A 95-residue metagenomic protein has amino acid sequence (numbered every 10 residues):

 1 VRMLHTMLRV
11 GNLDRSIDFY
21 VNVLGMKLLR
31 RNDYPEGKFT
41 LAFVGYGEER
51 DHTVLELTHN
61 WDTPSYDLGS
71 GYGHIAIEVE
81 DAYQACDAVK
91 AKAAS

Functional and structural regions predicted by a protein language model:
V1-M3: Extreme N-terminal starter segment of soluble prokaryotic enzymes
M7-H52: Core segments of cupin and vicinal oxygen chelate
V10-D14, N60-S95: Vicinal oxygen chelate
